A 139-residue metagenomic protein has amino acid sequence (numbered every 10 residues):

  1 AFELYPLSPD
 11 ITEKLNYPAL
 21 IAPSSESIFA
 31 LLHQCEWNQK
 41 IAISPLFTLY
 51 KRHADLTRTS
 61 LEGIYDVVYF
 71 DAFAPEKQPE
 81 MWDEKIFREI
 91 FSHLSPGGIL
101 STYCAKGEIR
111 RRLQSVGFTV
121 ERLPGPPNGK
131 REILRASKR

Functional and structural regions predicted by a protein language model:
A1-P6: Conserved acidic E/D residue at the C-terminus of a beta-strand in Rossmann-like folds
L7-D10, I109-R110: Short, charged/polar "capping" segments at the starts of alpha-helices and the immediately preceding loops
I11-E62: S-adenosyl-L-methionine
E13-Y17, W82-K85, S115-F118: Short, glycine/charged-enriched secondary-structure capping and boundary segments
D66-M81: A short SAM/SAH-binding and catalytic strip from SAM-dependent methyltransferases
V67-Y69, P96-C104: Conserved beta-strand signature within the Rossmann-like core of class I S-adenosyl-L-methionine
E80-P96: A short glycine-rich, Lys/Arg-flanked "PGG" loop and its adjoining helix->strand segment in the class I
K106-R139: Class I S-adenosyl-L-methionine
